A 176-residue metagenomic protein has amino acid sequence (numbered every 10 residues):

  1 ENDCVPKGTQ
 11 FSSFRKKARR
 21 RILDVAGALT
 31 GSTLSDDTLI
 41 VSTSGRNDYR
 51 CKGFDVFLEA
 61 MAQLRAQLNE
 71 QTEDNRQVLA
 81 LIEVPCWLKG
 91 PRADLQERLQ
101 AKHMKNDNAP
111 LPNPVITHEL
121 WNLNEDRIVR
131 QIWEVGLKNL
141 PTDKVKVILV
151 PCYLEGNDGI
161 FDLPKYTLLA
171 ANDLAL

Functional and structural regions predicted by a protein language model:
E1-L176: Catalytic cores of carbohydrate-active enzymes across secretory and cytosolic contexts
